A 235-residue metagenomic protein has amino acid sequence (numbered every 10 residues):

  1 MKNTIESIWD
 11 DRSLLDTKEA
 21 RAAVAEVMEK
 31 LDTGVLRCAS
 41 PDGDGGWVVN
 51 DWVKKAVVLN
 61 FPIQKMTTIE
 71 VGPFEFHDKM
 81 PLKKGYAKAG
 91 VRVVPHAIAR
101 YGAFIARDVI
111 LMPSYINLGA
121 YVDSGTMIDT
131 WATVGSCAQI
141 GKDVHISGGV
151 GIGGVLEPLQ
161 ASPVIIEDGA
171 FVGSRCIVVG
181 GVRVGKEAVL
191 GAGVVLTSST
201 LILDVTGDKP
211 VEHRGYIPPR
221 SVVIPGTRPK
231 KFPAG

Functional and structural regions predicted by a protein language model:
M1-V91, R214, R220-S221, P225-G235: Terminal amphipathic alpha-helical/low-complexity segments used for targeting or macromolecular assembly
V91-K231: Structural signal for interior beta-strand "rungs" in well-ordered beta-sheet cores of soluble enzyme domains
